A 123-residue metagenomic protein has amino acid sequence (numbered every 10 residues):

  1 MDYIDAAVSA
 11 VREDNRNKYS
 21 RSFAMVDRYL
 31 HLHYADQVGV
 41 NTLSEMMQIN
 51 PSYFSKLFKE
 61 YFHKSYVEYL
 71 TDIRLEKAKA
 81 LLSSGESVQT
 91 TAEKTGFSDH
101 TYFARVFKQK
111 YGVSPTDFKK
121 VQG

Functional and structural regions predicted by a protein language model:
M1-I4, F103: Long, amphipathic alpha-helical coupling/dimerization segments that relay conformational signals between
I4-K18, D27-G39, F58, F62 (+2 more regions): Basic, amphipathic alpha-helical hairpins
E13-S20, V40, M47-Q48, E68 (+1 more regions): Conserved phosphate/pyrophosphate-binding and hydrolysis machinery centered on Walker-type P-loop NTPases, extending
R28, L32, E60-S98, K120-G123: Terminal helix-turn-helix DNA-binding modules in bacterial transcription factors
L30, N41-N50, F54, F58 (+3 more regions): Append "Primarily bacterial transcriptional regulators
A35-V40, I49, L57, T71 (+1 more regions): C-terminal output/effector regions of signal-responsive regulators
R105-G123: …primarily DNA-binding HTH/wHTH and HhH modules…
